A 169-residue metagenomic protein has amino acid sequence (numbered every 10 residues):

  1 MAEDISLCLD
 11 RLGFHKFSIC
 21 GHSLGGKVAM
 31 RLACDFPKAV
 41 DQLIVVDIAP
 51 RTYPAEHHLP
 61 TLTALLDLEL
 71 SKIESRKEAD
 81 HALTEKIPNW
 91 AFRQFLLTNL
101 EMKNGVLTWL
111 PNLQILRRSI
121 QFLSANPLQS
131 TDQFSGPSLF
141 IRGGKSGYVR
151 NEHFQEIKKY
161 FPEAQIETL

Functional and structural regions predicted by a protein language model:
M1-C20: Active-site loop/oxyanion-hole signature of alpha/beta-hydrolase fold enzymes
G13-K16, P37-K38, S135-G136, E163: Active-site acidic short loop of glycosyltransferases
G21-G25, A29: Gly/Ala-rich beta-loop-alpha elbow adjacent to hydrolase catalytic centers
M30-S75: Flexible "cap/lid" loop of the alpha/beta hydrolase fold
E56, S71-N126: Conserved alpha/beta-hydrolase catalytic His-Asp/Glu region
N104-F161, Q165-T168: Conserved serine/cysteine hydrolase catalytic core
